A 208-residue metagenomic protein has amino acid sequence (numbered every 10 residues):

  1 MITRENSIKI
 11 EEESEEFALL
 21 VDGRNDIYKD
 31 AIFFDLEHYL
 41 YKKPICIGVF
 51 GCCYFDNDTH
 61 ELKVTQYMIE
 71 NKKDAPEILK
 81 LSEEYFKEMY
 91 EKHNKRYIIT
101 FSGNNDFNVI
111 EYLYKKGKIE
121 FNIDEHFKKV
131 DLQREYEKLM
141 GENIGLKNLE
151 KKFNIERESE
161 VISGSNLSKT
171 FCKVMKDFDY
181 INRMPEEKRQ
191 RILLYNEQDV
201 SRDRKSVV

Functional and structural regions predicted by a protein language model:
M1-Y28: N-terminal accessory regions of nucleic-acid-interacting proteins
A18-E91: Conserved RNase H-like, two-metal-ion catalytic cores of nucleic-acid enzymes
D35-E37, D106, D131, D199: Acidic active-site catalytic centers that drive phospho-/nucleotidyl reactions and related ester hydrolyses
Y41-K43, G103, L139, I192 (+1 more regions): Aromatic-acidic/polar surface patches that form glycan- and anion
F50, I110, D203-S206: Buried hydrophobic packing segments
L62-K152: Conserved DEDDh/DEDDy metal-dependent 3′-5′ exonuclease domain
L149-V208: Acidic, Mg2+-coordinating catalytic module of metal-dependent nucleases/exonucleases that use a two-metal-ion mechanism
